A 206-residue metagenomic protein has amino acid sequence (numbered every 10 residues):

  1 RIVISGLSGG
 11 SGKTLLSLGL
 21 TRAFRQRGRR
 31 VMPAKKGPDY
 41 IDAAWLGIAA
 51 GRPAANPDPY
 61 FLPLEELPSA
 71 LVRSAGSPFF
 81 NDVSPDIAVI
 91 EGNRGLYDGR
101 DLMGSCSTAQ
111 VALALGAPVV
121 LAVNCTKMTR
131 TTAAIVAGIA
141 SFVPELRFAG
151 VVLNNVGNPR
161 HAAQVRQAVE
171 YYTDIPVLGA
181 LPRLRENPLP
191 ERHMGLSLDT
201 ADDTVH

Functional and structural regions predicted by a protein language model:
R1-L15, T21-L115, V119, V123-G150 (+1 more regions): ATP-dependent carboxylate-amine ligase catalytic core
T129-H206: Internal gly/pro-rich beta-alpha loop/helix module that stabilizes soluble enzyme cofactors or their anionic handles
